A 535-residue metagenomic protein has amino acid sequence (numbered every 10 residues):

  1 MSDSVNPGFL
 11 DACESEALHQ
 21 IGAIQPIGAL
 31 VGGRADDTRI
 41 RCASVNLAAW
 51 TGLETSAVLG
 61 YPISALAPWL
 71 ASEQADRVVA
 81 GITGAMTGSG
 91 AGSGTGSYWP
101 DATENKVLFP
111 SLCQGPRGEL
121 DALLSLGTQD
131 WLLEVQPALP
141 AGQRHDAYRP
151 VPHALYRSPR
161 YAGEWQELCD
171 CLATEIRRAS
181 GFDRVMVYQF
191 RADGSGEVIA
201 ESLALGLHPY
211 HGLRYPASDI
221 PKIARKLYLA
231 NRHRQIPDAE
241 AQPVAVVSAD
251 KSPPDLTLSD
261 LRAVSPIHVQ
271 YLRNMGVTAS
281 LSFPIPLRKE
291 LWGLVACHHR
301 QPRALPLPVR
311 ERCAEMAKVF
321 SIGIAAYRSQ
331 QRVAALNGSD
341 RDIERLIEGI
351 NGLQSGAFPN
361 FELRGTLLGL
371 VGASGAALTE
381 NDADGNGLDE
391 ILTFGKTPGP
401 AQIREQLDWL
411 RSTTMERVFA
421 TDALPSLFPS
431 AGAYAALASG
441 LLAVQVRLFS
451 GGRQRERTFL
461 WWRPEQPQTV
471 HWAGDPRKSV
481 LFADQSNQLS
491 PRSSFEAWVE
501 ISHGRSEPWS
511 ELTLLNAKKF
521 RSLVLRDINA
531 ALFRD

Functional and structural regions predicted by a protein language model:
M1-C13, S439-G440, Q468, D527: Non-catalytic interaction/Regulatory regions outside core domains
D3-G8, P137-R160, L256: Acidic/polar, low-complexity linker and loop regions
F9-H19, D170, T174, P253-T278: Short, basic/aromatic recognition patches
A17-Q20, G28-A29, L155-M186, F190-R191 (+2 more regions): Signal-transducing coiled-coil/dimerization helices and immediately adjacent hinge/linker segments that couple sensory
I24-A29, G33-A147, A179-D183, G194-E201 (+7 more regions): Sensory/regulatory domains in signal-transduction proteins
I27, A48, H153-Q166, D183 (+4 more regions): Signal-transmission coiled-coils
W69, A162, E175, A179 (+15 more regions): Signal-transmission/dimerization alpha-helices at domain junctions
F190-V246, R341, T379-S412: GAF sensory/regulatory domain recognition with acknowledged cross-activation on helical regulatory dimers
